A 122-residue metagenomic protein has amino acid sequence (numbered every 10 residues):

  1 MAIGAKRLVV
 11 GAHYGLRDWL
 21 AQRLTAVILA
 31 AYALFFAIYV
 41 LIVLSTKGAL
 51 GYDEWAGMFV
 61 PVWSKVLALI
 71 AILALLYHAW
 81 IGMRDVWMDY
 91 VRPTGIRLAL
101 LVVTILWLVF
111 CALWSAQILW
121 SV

Functional and structural regions predicted by a protein language model:
M1-V122: Membrane-embedded alpha-helical bundles that constitute the cytochrome b-like, heme-associated redox core of multi-pass
